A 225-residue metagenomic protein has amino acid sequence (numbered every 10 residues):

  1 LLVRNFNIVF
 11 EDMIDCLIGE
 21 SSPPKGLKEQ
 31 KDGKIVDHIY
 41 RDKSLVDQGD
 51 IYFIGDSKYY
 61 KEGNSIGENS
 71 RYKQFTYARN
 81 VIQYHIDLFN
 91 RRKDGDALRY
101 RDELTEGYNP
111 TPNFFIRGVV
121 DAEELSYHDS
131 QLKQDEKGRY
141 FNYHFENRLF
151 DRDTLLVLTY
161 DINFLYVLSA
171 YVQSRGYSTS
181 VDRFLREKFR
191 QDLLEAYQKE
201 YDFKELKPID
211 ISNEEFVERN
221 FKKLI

Functional and structural regions predicted by a protein language model:
L1-L224: Catalytic core segments in nucleotide and nucleic-acid processing enzymes
